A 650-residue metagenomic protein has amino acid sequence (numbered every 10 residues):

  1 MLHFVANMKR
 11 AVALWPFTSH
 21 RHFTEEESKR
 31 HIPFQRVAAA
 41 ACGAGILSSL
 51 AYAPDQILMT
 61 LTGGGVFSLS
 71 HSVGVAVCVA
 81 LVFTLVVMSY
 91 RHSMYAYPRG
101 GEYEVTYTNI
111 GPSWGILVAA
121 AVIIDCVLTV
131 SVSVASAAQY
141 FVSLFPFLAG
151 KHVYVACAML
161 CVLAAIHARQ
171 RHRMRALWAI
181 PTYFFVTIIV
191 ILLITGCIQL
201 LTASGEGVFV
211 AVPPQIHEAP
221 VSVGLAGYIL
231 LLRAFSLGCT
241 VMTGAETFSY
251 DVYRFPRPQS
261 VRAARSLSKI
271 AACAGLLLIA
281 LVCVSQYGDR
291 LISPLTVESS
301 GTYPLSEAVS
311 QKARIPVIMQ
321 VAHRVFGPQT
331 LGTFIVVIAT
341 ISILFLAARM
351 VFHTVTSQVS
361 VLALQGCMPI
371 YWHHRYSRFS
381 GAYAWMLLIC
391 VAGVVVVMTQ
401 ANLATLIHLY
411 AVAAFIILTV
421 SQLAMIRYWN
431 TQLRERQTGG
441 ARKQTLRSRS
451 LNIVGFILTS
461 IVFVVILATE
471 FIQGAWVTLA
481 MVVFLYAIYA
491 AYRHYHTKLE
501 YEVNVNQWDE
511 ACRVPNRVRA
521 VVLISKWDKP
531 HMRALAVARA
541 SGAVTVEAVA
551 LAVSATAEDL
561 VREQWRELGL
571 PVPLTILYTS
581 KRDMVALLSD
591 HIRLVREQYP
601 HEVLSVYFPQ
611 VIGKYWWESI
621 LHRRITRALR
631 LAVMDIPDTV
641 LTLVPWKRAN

Functional and structural regions predicted by a protein language model:
M1-S28, T497-N650: Cytosolic C-terminal regulatory domains/tails of membrane transporters and channels
L2-M59, Y95, T106-N109, S113 (+2 more regions): Membrane-interface "cap" regions at the ends of multi-pass membrane proteins
L58-T108, S113-A119, V132-M159, C273-A274 (+1 more regions): Extracellular loop-to-transmembrane helix junctions
P112, H152-A158, R254-L277, S360-V397 (+2 more regions): Loop-to-transmembrane helix boundary motifs in multi-pass membrane proteins
Y183-T243, L295, S300, T469 (+1 more regions): Helix-loop-helix junctions that connect adjacent transmembrane segments in multi-pass membrane transporters
F185-I216, V282-R290, T419-R436, A491-E500: Hydrophobic alpha-helical segments and their helix-loop junctions in multi-pass secondary transporters
C197-G207, R265-M319: Extracellular/periplasmic helix-exit of transmembrane alpha-helices
Y371-Y383, L418-F471, D509-A511: C-terminal membrane-solvent junction of multi-pass transporters and transport-like membrane proteins
